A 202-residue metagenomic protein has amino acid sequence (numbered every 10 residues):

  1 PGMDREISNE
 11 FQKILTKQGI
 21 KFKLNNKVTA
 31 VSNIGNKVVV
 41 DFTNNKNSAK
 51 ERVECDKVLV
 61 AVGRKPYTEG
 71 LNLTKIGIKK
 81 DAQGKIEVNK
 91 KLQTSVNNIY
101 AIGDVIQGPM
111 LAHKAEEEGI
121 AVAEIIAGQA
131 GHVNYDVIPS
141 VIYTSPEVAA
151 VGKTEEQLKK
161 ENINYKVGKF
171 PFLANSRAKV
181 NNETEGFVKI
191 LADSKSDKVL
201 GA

Functional and structural regions predicted by a protein language model:
P1-A49, G108-E116, E124-Q157: Rossmann-like dinucleotide-binding cores of NAD(P)H-dependent redox enzymes
I20-K21, I99, Y165: Short, conserved active-site loop motifs that form the nucleotide-linked donor/cofactor pocket
N33-V38, V96, N181-G186: A short, glycine/Asx- and small/polar-enriched loop/turn that sits immediately N-terminal to a beta-strand
E51-A82, A150-A202: C-terminal catalytic lobe of FAD-dependent flavoproteins
R52-I126, H132: FAD-site-proximal beta/loop scaffold in flavoenzymes
D104-L111, T144, L173-A178: Glycine-rich phosphate/pyrophosphate-binding beta-alpha loops
